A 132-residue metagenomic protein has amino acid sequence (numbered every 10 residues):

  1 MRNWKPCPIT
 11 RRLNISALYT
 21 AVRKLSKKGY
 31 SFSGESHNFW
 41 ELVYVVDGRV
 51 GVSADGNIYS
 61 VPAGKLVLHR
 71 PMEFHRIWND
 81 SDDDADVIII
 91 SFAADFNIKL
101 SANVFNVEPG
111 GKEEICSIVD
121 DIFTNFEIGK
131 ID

Functional and structural regions predicted by a protein language model:
M1-S60, S81, F105-N106: Generic protein-terminus/edge-of-domain signal
L25, R49, P71, F126-K130: A general structural signal marking secondary-structure boundaries and capping sites
K27, M72, A102: Residue-level signal for pocket-adjacent positions within structured domains
S33, A85, P109-E113: Residues at secondary-structure transition points
R49, M72-F96: Ligand-binding loop in jelly-roll beta-barrel domains
G56-P71: Short acidic-glycine-tyrosine-enriched beta hairpin
I98-D132: Amphipathic alpha-helical segments enriched in hydrophobic/aromatic residues interleaved with Lys/Arg
